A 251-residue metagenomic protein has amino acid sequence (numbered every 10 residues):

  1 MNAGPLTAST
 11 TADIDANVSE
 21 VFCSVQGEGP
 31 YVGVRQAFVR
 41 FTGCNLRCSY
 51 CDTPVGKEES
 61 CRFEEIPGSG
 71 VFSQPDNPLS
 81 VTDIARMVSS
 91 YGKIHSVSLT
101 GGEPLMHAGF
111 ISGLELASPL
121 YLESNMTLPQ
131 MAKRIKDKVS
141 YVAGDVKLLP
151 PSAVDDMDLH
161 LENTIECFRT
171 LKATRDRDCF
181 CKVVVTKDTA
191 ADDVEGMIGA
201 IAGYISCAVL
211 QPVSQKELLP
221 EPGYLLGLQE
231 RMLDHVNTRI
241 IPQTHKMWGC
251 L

Functional and structural regions predicted by a protein language model:
N2-F22, V236-L251: Short, basic/aromatic-enriched C-terminal tail that caps enzymatic domains
N2-G4, A12, A16, C23 (+2 more regions): Conserved Radical SAM active-site core
S24-E28: Short, solvent-exposed loop/turn elements at beta->coil junctions and helix N-caps that rim active or binding pockets
G29-Q36: Ferredoxin-like iron-sulfur electron-transfer modules
P30, S49-D52, D155, P222: Short aromatic-enriched loop/helix-cap "lid" or pocket-rim segments at secondary-structure transitions that line
T42-L46: Cys/His-enriched microdomains
I94-S96, L105-L251: Conserved AdoMet/S-adenosylmethionine-binding subsite of the radical SAM
